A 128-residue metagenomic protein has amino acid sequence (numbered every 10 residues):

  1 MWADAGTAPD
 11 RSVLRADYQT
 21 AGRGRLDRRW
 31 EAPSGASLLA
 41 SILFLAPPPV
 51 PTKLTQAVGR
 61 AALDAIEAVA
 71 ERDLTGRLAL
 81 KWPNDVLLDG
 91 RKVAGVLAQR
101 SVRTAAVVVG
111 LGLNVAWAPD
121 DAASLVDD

Functional and structural regions predicted by a protein language model:
M1-T75: N-terminal lobe of the biotin/lipoate ligase/transferase fold
P47-R77, L88-D128: Long, positively charged amphipathic alpha-helical accessory segments at protein N-termini or as interdomain linkers
